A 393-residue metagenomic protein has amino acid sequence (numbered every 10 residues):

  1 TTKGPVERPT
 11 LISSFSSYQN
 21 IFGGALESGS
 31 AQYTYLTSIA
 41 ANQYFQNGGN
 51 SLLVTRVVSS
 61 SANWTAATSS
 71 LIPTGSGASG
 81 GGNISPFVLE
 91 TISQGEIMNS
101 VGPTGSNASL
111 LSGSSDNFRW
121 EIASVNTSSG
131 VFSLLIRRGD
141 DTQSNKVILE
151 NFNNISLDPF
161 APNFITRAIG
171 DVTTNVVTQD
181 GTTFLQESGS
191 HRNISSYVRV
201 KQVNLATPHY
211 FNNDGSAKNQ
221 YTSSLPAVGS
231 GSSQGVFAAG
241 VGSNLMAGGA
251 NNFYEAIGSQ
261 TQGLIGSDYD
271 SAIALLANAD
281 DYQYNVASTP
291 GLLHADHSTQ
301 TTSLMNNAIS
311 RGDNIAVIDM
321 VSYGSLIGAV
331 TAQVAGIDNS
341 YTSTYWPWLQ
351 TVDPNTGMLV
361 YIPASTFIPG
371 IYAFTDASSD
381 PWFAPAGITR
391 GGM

Functional and structural regions predicted by a protein language model:
T1-M393: A glycine- and small-residue-enriched flexible loop/hinge signal that marks low-structured segments
